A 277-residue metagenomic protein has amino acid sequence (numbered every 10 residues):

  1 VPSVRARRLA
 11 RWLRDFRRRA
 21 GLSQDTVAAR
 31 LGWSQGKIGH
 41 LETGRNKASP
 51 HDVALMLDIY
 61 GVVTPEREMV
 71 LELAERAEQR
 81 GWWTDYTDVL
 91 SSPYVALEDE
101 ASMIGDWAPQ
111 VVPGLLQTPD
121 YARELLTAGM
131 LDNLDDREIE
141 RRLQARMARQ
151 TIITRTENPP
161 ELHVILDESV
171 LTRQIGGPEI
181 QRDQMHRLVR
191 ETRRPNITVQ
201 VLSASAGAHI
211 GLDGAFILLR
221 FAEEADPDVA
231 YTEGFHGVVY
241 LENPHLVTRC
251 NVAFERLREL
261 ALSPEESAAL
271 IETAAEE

Functional and structural regions predicted by a protein language model:
V1-D15, R19, D25-A29, T43 (+5 more regions): Interdomain hinge/linker segments and adjacent boundary elements that couple functional modules
G32, E72, G207: Positions that flank functional sites
W33, W82-W83, F216: Tryptophan-centered motif/residue detector
G177-E277: C-terminal regulatory/effector modules of DNA-binding transcriptional regulators
